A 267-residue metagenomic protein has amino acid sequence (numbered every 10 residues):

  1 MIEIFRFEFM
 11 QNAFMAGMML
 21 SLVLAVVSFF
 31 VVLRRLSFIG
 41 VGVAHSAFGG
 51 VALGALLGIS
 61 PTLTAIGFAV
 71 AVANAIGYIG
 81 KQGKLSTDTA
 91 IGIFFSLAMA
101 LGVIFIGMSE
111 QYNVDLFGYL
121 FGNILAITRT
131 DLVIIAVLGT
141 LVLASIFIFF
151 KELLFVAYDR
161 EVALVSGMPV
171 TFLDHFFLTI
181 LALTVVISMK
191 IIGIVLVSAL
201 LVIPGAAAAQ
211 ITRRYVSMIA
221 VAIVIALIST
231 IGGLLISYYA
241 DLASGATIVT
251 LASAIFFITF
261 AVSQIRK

Functional and structural regions predicted by a protein language model:
M1-L22: Membrane-interfacial amphipathic/re-entrant helices at transmembrane-helix boundaries
F7-N12, I91-K151, T179: Transmembrane helix-bundle core of multi-pass membrane transporters and related energy-transducing complexes
F14-M19, T62-G67, G92-I93, L132-V137 (+3 more regions): Hydrophobic alpha-helical transmembrane segments
A16-A25, S46, G50, G54 (+16 more regions): Alpha-helical transmembrane segments in multi-pass membrane proteins
F29-Q111, A208-A220, S237-A240, S263-I265: Short loop segments and helix-boundary regions at transmembrane helix junctions of multi-pass inner-membrane proteins
L132-P204: Helix-loop-helix "hairpin" substructures at the membrane interface of multi-pass membrane proteins
I191, V195-A246: Transmembrane alpha-helical segments in multi-pass inner-membrane proteins
L242-V249, S253-K267: Cytosolic-side transmembrane-helix boundaries in multi-pass membrane proteins
